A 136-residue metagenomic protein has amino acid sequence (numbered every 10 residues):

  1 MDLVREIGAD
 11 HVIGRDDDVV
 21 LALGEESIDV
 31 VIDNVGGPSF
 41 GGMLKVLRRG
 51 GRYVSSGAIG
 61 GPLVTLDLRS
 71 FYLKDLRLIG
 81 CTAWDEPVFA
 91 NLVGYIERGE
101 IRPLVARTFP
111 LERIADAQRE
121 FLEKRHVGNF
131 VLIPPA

Functional and structural regions predicted by a protein language model:
M1-L3, L63-L68: Short, glycine/polar-rich helix-capping loops at beta-to-alpha or helix-loop-helix junctions that flank or form
M1-S39: Adenosine-nucleotide cofactor-binding segment
V4, V31, M43, L78 (+2 more regions): Terminal peptide-recognition signature
I13, D29-D33, S56-G57, C81 (+1 more regions): Glycine- and other small-residue-rich loops at beta-strand/loop junctions that grip anionic moieties
I28, F40, L68, F89-V93 (+1 more regions): A general structural signal for well-ordered alpha-helical segments in protein cores
K45-L47: Conserved helix-to-beta-strand junction in the class I
R49-V54, T65-V105: Rossmann-fold dehydrogenase core element
E86-A136: C-terminal hydrophobic helical "lid"/dimerization subdomain of Rossmann-like NAD(P)H-dependent oxidoreductases
